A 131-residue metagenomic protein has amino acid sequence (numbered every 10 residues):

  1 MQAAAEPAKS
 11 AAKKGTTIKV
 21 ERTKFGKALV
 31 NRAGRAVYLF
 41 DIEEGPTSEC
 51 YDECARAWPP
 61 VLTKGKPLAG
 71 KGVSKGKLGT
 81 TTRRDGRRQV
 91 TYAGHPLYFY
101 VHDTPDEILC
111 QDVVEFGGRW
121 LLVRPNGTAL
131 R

Functional and structural regions predicted by a protein language model:
M1-R131: Compact beta-sheet-dominated domain cores in extracellular/mature segments
